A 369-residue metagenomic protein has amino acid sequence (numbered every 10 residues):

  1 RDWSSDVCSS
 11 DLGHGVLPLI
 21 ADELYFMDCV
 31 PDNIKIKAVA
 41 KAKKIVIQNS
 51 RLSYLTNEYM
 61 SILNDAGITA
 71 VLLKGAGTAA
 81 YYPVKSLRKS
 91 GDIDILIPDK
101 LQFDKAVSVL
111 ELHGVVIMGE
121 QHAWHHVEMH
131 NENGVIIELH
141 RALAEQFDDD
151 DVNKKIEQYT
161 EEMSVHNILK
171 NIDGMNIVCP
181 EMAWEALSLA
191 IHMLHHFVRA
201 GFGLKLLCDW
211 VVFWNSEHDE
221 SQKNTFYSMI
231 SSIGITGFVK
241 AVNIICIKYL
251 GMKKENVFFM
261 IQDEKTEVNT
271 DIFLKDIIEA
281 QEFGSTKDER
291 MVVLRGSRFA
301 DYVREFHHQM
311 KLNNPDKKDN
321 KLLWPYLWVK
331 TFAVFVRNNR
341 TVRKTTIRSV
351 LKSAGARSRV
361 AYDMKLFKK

Functional and structural regions predicted by a protein language model:
R1-G91, I97-K369: Conserved NTP-donor binding/palm subdomain of two-metal-ion nucleotidyltransferases/polymerases, i.e., the charged
